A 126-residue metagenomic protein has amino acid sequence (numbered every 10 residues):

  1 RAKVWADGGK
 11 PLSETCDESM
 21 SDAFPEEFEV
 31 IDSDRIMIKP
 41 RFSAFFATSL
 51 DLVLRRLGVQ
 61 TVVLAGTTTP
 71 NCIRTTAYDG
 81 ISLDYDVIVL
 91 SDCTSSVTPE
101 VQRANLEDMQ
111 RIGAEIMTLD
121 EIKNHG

Functional and structural regions predicted by a protein language model:
R1-D7, I81-S82, A104-D108: Short, hinge-like loop/turn segments at secondary-structure boundaries
R1-V59: Active-site alpha/beta core segments
Q60, D86, E115: Residue-level detector of anion-binding/catalytic polar loops
V63-T67, D84-P99: A short glycine-rich beta-strand->turn/loop micro-motif centered on a GG-aromatic cluster
I73-L83: Short Gly/Thr/Asp-enriched flexible loops that form oxyanion-binding sites at enzyme active sites
V97-R111: Active-site-proximal loop->helix
G113-G126: A charged, well-structured terminal subsegment
